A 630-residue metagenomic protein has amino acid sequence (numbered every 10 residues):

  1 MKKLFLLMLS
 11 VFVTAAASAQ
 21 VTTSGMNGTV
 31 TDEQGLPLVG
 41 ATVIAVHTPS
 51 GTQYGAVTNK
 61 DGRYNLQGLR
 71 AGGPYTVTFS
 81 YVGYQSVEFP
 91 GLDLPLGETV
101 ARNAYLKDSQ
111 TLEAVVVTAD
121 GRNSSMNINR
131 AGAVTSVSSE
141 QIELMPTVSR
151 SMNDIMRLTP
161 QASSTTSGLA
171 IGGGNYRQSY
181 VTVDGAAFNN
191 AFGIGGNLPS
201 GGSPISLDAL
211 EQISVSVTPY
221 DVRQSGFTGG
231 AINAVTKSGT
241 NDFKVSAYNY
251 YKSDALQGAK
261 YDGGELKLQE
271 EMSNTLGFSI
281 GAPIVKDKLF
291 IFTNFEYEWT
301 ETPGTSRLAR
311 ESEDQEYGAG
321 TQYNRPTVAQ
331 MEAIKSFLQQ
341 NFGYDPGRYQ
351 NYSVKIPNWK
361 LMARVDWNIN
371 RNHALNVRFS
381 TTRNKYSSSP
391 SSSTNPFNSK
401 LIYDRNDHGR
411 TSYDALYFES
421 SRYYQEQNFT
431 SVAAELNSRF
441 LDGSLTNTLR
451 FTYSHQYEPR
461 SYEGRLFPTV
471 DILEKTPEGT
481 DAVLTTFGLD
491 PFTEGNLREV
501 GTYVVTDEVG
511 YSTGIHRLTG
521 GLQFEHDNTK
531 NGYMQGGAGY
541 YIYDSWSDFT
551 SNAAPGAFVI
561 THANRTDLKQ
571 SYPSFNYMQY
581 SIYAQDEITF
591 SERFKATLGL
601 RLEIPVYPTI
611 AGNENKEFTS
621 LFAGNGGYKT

Functional and structural regions predicted by a protein language model:
S18-D120: Periplasm-facing N-terminal accessory domains of Gram-negative outer-membrane beta-barrel systems
Q20, Q224-G226, L268-S273, S353-P357 (+5 more regions): Short sequence motifs at beta-strands and strand-loop junctions characteristic of Gram-negative outer-membrane
N59-K60, Q85-N103, E113-S238, G264 (+2 more regions): Periplasmic N-terminal accessory/gating domains of Gram-negative outer-membrane beta-barrel systems
T76, A114-V116, Y180, D242-K244 (+8 more regions): Membrane-spanning beta-strand positions in outer-membrane beta-barrel proteins
A119, A247-S253, T293-Y297, V377-T381 (+3 more regions): Transmembrane beta-barrel strands of outer-membrane/channel proteins
I194-G196, L207-S214, V222-N233, K237-M331 (+1 more regions): Outer-membrane beta-barrel translocator/receptor signature
S238-G239, I284-K286, W367-R371, S438-D442 (+5 more regions): Outer-membrane beta-barrel strand-turn architecture
P357, N370-Q585, G624: Replace "related TpsB outer-membrane translocases also match" with "some related outer-membrane beta-barrels such as
